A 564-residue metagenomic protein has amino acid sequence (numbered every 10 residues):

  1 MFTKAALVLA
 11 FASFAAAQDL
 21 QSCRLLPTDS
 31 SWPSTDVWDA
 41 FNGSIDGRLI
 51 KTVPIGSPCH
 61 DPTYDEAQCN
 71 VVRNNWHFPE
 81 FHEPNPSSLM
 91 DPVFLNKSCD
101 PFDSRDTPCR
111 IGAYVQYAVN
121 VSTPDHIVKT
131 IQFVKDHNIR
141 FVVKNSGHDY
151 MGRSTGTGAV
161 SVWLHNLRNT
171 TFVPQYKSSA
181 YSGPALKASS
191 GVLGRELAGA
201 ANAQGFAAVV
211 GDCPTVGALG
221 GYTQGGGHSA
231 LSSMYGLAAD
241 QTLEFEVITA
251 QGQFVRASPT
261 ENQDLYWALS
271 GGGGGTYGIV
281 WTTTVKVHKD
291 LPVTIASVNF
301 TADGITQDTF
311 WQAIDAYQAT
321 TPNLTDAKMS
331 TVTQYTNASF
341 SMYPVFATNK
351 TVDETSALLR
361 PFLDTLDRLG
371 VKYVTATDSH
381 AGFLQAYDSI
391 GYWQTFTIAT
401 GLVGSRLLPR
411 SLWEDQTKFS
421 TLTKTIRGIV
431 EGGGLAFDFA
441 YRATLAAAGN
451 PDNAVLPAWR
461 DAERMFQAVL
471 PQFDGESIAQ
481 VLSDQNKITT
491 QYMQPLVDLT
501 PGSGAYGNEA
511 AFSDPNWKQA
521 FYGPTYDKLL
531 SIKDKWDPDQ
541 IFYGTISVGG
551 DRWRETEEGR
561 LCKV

Functional and structural regions predicted by a protein language model:
M1-F11: Classical eukaryotic N-terminal signal peptides for Sec-dependent ER targeting/secretion, especially the positively
F2, A17-V564: Soluble FAD-dependent oxygen oxidases
